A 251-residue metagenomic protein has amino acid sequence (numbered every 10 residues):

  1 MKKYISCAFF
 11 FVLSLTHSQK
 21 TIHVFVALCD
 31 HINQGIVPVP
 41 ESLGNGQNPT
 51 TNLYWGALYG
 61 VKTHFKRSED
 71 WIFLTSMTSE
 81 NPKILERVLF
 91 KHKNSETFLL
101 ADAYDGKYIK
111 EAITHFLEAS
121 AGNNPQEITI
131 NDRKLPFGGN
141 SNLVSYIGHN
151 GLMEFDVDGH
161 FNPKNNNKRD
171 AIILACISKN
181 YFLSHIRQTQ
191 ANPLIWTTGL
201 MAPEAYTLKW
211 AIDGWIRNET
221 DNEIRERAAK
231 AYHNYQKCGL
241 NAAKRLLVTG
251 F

Functional and structural regions predicted by a protein language model:
M1-Y4: Positively charged n-region of N-terminal signal peptides that target proteins for export
F9-H17: Hydrophobic h-region of N-terminal signal peptides that target proteins for export in Gram-negative bacteria
K20-N48, N94-L99: Acidic/histidine-rich, surface-exposed loop or edge segments in extracytoplasmic proteins
V26-H31, S42-L43, P49, L53-V61 (+1 more regions): Conserved, well-structured core segments that form the ligand-binding/active-site neighborhood of functional domains
Q34-P38, E111-T114, F155-D158, S184-H185: Short, solvent-exposed loop/turn and secondary-structure capping segments
P49-Y54, L58-F137: Functional beta-strand-loop-alpha-helix junction segments that form "active/interaction loops" within catalytic
P136-G214: Catalytic cores of nucleophile-dependent amide-cleaving enzymes
E223-F251: Caspase-like cysteine protease fold
